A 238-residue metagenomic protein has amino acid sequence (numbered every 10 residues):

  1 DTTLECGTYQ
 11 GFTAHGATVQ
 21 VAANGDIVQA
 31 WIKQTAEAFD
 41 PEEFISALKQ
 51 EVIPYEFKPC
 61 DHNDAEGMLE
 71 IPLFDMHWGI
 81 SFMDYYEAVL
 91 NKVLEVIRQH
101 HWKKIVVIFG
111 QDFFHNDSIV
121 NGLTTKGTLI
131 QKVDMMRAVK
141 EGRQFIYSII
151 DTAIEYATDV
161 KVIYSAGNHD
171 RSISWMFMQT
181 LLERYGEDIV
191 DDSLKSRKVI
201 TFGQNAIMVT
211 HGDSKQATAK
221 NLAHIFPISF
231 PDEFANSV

Functional and structural regions predicted by a protein language model:
D1-V238: Extended recognition/assembly regions associated with phosphoester-bond processing machinery
